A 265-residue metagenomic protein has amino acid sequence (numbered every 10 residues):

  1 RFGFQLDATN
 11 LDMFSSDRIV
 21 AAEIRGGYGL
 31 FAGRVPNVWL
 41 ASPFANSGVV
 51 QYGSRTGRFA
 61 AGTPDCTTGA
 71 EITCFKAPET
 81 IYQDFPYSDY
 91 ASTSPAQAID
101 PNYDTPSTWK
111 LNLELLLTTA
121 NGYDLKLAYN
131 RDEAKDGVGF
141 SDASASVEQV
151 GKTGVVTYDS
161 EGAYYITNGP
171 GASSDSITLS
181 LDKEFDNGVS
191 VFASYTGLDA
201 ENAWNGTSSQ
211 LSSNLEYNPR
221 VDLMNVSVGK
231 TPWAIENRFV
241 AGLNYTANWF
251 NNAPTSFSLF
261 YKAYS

Functional and structural regions predicted by a protein language model:
G3-Y165: Solvent-exposed loop/turn elements at secondary-structure boundaries
K126-S265: Gram-negative outer-membrane beta-barrel transporters
